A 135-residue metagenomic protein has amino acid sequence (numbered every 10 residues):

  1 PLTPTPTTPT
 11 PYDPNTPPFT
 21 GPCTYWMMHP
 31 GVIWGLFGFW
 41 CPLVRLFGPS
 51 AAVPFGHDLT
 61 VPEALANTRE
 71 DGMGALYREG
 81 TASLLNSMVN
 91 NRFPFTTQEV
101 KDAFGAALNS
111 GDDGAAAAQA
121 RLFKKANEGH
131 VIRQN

Functional and structural regions predicted by a protein language model:
P1-D58, F123, G129-N135: Plant P/S/T-rich low-complexity glycomodules
D13-N15, D58, D71, D102 (+1 more regions): Acidic-enriched, low-complexity/disordered segments with a strong bias for Aspartate over Glutamate
T60-P62: Short, structural beta-strand-to-alpha-helix junction motif
A64-Y77, S87: Mature extracytoplasmic domains of secretory-pathway proteins
L85-V89, L108: Sec/Tat-exported extracytoplasmic proteins
F93-N135: Alpha-helical bundle/repeat cores within regulatory domains of eukaryotic proteins
